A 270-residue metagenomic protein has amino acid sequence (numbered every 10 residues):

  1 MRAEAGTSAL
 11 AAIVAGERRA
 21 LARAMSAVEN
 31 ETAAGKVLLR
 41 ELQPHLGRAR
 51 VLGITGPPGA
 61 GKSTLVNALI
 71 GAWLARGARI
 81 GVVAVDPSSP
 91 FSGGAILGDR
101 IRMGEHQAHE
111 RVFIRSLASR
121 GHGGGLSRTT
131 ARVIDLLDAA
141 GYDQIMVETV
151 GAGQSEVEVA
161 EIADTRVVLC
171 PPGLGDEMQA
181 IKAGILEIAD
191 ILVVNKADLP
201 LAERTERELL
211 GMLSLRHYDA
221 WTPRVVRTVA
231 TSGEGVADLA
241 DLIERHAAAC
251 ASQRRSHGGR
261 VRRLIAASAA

Functional and structural regions predicted by a protein language model:
E4-L52, P57-A60, V66-S155, I162-E177: Nucleotide-state-sensitive switch-loop elements of NTP-binding domains
L21, R227-A230, D238-A270: Long, well-ordered amphipathic alpha-helical subdomains in the mid-to-C-terminal portions of large enzyme subunits
P90-G94, G124-G125, V157, E177 (+3 more regions): Switch/connector loops and helix/strand junctions flanking conserved nucleotide-binding motifs in nucleotide-processing
S116-L117, V168-P171, V193-K196, R227-V229: Conserved beta-strand segments of the P-loop GTPase G domain that flank and frequently precede/overlap
I145, R216-Y218, C250-S256: Active-site phosphate-binding and catalytic loops of NTP-dependent enzymes
A180-K182: Conserved SF2 helicase motif VI
I188-I191, A197-A249: Canonical P-loop GTPase G-domain recognition
